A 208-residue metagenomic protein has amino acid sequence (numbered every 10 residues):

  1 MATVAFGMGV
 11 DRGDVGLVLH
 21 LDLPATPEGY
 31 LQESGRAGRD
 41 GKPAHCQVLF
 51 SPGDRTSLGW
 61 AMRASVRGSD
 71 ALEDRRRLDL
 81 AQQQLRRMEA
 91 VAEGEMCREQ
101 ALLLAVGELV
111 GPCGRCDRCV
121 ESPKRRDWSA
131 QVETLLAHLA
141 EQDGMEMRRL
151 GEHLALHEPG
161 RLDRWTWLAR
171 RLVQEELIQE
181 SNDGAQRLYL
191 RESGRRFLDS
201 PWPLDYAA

Functional and structural regions predicted by a protein language model:
A2-F6, V10-R164, L168, L188 (+1 more regions): C-terminal helicase lobe
L102, V173-D183: A short, conserved structural fragment
